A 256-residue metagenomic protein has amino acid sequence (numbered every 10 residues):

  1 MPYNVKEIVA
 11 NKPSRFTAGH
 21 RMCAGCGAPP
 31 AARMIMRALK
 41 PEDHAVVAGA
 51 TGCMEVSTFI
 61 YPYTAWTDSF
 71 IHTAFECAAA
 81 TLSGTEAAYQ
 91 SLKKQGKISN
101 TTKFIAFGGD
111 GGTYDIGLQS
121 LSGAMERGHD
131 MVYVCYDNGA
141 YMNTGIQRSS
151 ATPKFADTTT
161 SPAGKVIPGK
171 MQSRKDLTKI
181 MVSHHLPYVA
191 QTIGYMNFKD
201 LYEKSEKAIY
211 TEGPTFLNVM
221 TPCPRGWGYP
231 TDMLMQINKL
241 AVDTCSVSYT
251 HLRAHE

Functional and structural regions predicted by a protein language model:
P2-Y133, I146-A156, K170: Cofactor-binding active-site loop characterized by glycine-rich and histidine/acidic residues
E7-A10, S99-N100, S149-Y210: Conserved thiamine diphosphate
A50-G52, V219-P222: Short, well-ordered beta-to-alpha junction loops that form the rim of enzyme active sites and present histidine/acidic
E55, N138-N143, P224-G226: Short gly/pro/ser/thr-enriched loop/turn and capping motifs at secondary-structure boundaries
C135, A190-T192, F216-M220: Short, conserved beta-strand edge motifs with alternating hydrophobic and charged residues
M235-Y249: Gly/Ser/Thr-rich active-site loops/lids in small-molecule metabolic enzymes that frequently grip phosphoryl groups
T250-E256: Conserved small/polar residues in nucleotide/adenosyl-binding loops
